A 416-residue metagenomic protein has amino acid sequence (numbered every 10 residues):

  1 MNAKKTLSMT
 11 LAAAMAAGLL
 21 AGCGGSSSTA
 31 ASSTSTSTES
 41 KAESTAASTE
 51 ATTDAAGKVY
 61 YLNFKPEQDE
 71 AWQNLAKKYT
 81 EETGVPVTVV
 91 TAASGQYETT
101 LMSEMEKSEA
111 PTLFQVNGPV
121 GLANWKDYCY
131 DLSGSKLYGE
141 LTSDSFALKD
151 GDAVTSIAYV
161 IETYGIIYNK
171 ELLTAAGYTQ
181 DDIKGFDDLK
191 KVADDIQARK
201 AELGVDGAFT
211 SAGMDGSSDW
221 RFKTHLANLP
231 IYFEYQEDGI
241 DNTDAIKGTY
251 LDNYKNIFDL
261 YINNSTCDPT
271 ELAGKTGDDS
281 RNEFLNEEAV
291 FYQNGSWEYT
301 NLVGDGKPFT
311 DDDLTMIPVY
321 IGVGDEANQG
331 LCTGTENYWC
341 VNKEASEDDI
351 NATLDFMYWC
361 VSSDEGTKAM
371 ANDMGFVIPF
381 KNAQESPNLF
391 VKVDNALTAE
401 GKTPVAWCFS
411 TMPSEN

Functional and structural regions predicted by a protein language model:
A47-T53, N117-Y168, R221, H225 (+1 more regions): Hinge/lid segment of periplasmic solute-binding proteins
K78-S143, T155, E171-G177, K184 (+3 more regions): Extracytoplasmic "Venus flytrap"/periplasmic binding protein-like
E82, A175-A176, T266, G306-N372: Extracytoplasmic/periplasmic substrate-recognition and gating elements
E104, P111-T112, Y138-L173, G207 (+2 more regions): A structural signal for short loop-to-beta-strand junctions that line the ligand-binding cleft of periplasmic/secreted
D131-S145, G213-G216, I231-N256, D305-F309 (+4 more regions): Short, solvent-exposed loop/beta-turn-alpha elements that line the ligand-binding surface or hinge of extracytoplasmic
T155-Y159, Y164, K190-T243, A289: Extracytoplasmic/periplasmic solute-binding protein
A158, T333, D373-P379, K392-N416: C-terminal capping/gating helix-and-loop segments adjacent to ligand/active sites or protein-protein/ligand interfaces
A193-D194, I240-G274: Glycine-centered hinge/linker elements that transmit conformational signals in sensory and ligand-binding systems
